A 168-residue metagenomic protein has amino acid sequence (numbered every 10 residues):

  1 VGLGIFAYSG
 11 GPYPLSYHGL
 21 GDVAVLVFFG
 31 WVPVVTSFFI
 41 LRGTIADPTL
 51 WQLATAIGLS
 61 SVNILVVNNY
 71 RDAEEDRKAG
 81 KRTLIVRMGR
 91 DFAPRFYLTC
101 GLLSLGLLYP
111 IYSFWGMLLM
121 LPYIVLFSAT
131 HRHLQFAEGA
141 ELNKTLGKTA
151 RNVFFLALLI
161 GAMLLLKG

Functional and structural regions predicted by a protein language model:
V1-F6, A46-V67: Membrane-embedded alpha-helical segments that form the functional core of polytopic membrane enzymes, especially those
V1-G10, T99-E141: Transmembrane helix-loop-helix
V1-I45: Intramembrane alpha-helical segments
L20, Q52, T99-L102, R151 (+1 more regions): Hydrophobic residues within alpha-helical transmembrane segments of multi-pass solute transporters/permease subunits
V23-F38, I57, V86-R90, G147-G161: Small-residue-rich segments of transmembrane alpha-helices in multi-pass membrane proteins, especially helix faces
V23-V27, W51-T55, P94-L98, M117-L119: Hydrophobic alpha-helical transmembrane segments
P33-A54, G106-G116, G161-G168: Helix-coil boundary and interhelical linker segments in multi-pass alpha-helical membrane proteins
G58-L102: Solvent-exposed interhelical
